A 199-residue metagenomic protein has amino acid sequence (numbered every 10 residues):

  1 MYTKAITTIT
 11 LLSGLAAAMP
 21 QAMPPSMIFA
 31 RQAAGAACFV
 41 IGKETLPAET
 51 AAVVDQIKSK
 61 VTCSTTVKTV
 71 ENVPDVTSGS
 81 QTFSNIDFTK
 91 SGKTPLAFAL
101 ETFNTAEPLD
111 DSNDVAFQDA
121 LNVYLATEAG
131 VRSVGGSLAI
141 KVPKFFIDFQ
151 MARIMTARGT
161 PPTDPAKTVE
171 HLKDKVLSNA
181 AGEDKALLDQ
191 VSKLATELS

Functional and structural regions predicted by a protein language model:
M1-Q32, I147: Fungal secretory targeting signals
I9-L12, S64, T89: Compositionally biased, intrinsically disordered low-complexity segments
M19-N85: Leu/Val/Ala/Ile-rich N-terminal alpha-helices, chiefly Sec-type signal peptides and the beginnings
K68-S199: Mature extracellular/secreted ectodomains of secretory-pathway proteins
